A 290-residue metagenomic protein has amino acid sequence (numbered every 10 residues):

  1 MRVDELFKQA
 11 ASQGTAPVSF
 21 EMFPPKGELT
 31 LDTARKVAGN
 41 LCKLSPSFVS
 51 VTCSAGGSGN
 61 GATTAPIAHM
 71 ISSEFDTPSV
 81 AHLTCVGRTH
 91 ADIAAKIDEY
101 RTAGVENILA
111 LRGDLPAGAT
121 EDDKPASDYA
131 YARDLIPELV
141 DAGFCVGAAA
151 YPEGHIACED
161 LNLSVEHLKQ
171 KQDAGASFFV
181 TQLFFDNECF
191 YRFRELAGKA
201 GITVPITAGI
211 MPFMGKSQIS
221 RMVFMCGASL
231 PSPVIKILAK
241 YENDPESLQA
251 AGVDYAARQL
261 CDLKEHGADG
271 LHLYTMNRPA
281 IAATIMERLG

Functional and structural regions predicted by a protein language model:
M1-F20, G27, G290: N-terminal amphipathic alpha-helix/helix-capping segment at the start of soluble metabolic enzymes
R2-Q9, L31-N40, L44, G57-T77: Glycine-rich, positively charged N-terminal anion/phosphate-binding segment
V3-D4, K8, A126-Y151, G201-V253 (+2 more regions): Active-site pocket-lining/capping segments in soluble small-molecule metabolic enzymes
P17-T33, S79-A91, G147-L163, K240-D254: Active-site mouth loops of central-metabolism enzymes
E21, V49, Y100, K171 (+3 more regions): Conserved, mostly hydrophobic/aromatic
P25-E28, P46-I67, L115-S127, S177-F190 (+1 more regions): Glycine-rich, proline-tolerant flexible connector loops at the mouths of alpha/beta enzymes
T33, C85-T102, A126-A130: Glycine-rich anion/phosphate-binding loops
R88-E99, N162-H167, C189-E195, G215-R221 (+1 more regions): Catalytic cores of alpha/beta
